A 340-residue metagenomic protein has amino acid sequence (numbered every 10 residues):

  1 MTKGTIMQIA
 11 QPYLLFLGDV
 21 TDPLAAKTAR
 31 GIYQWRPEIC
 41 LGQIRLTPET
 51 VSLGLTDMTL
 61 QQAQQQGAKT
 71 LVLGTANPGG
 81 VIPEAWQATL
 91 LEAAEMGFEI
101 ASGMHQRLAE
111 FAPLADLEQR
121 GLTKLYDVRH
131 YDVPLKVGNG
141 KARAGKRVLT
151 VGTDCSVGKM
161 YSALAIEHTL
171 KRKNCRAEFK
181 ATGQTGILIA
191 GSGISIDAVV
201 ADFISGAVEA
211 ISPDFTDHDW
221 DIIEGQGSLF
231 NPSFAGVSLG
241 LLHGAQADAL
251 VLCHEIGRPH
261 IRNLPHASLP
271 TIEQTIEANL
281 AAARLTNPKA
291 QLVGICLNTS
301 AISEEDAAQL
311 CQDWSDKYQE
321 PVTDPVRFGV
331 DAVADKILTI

Functional and structural regions predicted by a protein language model:
T2-L46, L53-A68, T169-Q246, P259-A267 (+1 more regions): ATP-dependent carboxylate-amine ligase catalytic core
F16, V72-G74, L149, W220-E224 (+1 more regions): Structural motif
M58-T59, A112-T123, A142-G145, I194-V199 (+2 more regions): Short, hinge-like loop/turn segments at secondary-structure boundaries
G79-G80, T89-R147: Extreme N-terminal, non-catalytic leader segments that precede Walker-type/kinase nucleotide-binding cores
I100-H105, L149-V157, I194-V199: Flexible, glycine/proline-enriched loop segments at strand-loop-helix junctions that form or flank small-ligand binding
S102, Q106-L108, Y126-H130, S205-P213 (+2 more regions): Conserved catalytic-core segment of NTP-binding enzymes
V133-A177: Walker A (P-loop) phosphate-binding motif
